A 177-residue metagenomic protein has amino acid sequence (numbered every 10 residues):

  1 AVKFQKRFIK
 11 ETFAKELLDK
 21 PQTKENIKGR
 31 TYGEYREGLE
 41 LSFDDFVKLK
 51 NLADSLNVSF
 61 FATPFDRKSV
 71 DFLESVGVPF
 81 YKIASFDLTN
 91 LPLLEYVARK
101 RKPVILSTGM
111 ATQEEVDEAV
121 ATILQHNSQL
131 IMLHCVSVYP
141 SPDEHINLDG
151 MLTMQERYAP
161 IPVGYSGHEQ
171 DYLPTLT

Functional and structural regions predicted by a protein language model:
A1-T177: Catalytic cores and adjacent flexible loops of soluble metabolic enzymes that perform enolate/carbanion chemistry on
